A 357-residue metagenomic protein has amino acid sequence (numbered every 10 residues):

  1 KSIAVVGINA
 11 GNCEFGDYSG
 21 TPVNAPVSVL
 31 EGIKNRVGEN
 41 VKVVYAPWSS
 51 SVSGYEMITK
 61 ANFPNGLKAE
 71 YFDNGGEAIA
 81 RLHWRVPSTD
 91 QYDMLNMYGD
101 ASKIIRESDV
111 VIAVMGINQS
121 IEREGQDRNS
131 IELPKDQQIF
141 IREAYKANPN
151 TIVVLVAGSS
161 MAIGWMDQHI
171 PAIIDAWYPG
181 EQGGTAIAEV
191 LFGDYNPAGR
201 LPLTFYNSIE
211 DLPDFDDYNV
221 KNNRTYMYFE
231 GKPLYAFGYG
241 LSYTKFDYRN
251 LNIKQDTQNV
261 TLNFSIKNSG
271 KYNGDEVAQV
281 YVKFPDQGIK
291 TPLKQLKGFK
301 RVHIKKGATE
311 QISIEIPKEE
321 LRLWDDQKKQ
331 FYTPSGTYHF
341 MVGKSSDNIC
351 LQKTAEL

Functional and structural regions predicted by a protein language model:
K1-D17, P22-N40, V44-D73, V156-D275 (+3 more regions): Secreted, periplasmic, or luminal enzymes acting at the cell surface/secretory milieu
K1-V6, V37-G38, E77, A101-V110 (+2 more regions): Glycine-rich phosphate/diphosphate-binding loops that line cofactor/substrate pockets in enzymes
C13-Y18, E122-D127, M166-D167, P292-L293 (+1 more regions): Short acidic, glycine/proline-rich loop/turn micro-motifs
V52-E107, K135-I139, T291-L293, V302 (+2 more regions): Acidic/polar, compositionally biased interaction segments
Y55-M57, P87-N150, V154-Q168: Hydrophobic helix-and-loop "lid/oligomerization" segment in the mid-to-C-terminal part of catalytic domains
N259-T261, T309-S313, C350-Q352: Intrinsic-disorder/low-complexity, polar/charged segments enriched in Ser/Thr/Lys/Arg/Asp/Glu/Gln
G288-D326: Intrinsically disordered, low-complexity Pro/Gly/Ser/Thr-rich segments with frequent PxxP/GP/PP motifs and embedded
P317-L357: Terminal connector regions
